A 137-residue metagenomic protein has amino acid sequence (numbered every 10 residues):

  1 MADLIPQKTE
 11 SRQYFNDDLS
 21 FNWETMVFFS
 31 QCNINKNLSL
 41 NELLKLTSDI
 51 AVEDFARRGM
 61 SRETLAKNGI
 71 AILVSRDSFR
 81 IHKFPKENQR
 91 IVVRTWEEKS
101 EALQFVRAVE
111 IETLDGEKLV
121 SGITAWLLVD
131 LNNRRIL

Functional and structural regions predicted by a protein language model:
A2-E10, D17-W23, R80-L137: HotDog/MaoC-like acyl-thioester-processing domains
A2-V74, D130-L137: Hot-dog-fold acyl-thioester-processing enzymes
